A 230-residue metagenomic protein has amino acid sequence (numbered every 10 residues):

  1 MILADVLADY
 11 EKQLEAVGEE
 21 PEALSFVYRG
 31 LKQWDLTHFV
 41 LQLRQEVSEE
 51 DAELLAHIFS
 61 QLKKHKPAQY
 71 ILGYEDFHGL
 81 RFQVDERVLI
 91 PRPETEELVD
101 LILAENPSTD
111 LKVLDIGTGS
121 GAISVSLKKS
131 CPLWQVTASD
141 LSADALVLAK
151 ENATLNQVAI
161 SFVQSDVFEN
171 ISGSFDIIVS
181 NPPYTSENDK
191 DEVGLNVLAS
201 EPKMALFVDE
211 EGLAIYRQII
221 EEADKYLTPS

Functional and structural regions predicted by a protein language model:
M1-V47: Non-catalytic accessory regions of SAM-dependent methyltransferases
I2, V6, D51, L141 (+2 more regions): Soluble or luminal CAZymes and related metallo-dependent hydrolases
L14, A153, A223: Conserved hydrophobic residues forming the short capping helix/wall of the S-adenosyl-L-methionine
G30-E105: Conserved AdoMet
E94-E192: Conserved SAM/SAH cofactor-binding pocket of Class I
L127, V197, I219-A223: Class I S-adenosylmethionine-dependent transferase superfamily signal
Y184-I215: Mobile active-site "lid"/loop adjacent to the S-adenosyl-L-methionine
E210-S230: Conserved Class I SAM-dependent methyltransferase catalytic core
